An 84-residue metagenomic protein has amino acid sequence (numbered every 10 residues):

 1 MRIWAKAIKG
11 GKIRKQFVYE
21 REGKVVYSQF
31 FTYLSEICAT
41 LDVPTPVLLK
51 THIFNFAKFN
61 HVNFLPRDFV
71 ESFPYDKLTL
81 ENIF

Functional and structural regions predicted by a protein language model:
M1-V18: Short, extreme N-terminal segment that most often corresponds to the first beta-strand
I13-T40: Short, flexible N-terminal segments of the mature chain
Y33-F84: Acidic, low-complexity intrinsically disordered segments
